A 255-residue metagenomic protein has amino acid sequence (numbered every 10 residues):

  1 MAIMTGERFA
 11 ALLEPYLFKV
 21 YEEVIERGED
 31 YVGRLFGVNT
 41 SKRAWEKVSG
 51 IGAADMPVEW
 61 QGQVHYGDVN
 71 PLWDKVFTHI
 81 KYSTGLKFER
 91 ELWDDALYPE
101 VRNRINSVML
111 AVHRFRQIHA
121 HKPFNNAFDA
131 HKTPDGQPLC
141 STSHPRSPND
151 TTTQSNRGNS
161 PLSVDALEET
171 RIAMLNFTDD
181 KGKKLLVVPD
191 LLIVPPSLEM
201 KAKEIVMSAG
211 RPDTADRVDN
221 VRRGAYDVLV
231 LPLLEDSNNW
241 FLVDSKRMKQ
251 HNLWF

Functional and structural regions predicted by a protein language model:
M1-R27: N-terminal alpha-helical "arm" segments
A2-I3, C140-D180, L186-L191, S197-F255: Sequence/fold signature of self-assembling virion shell proteins
E22-Y82: Assembly/oligomerization interface modules of large self-assembling protein complexes
E46, L72, V76, E91-I105 (+1 more regions): Short, charged/polar micro-motifs that form catalytic or ligand-binding hotspots
H79-D94, D150, L186-P189: Glycine-rich, often proline-containing surface loops adjacent to acidic residues and nearby aromatics that form
Y82, P134-D135, V188, N238: Residues that flank catalytic or metal-binding motifs in active/ligand-binding sites
S83-G85, N106-L110: Contiguous, well-ordered alpha-helical segments that form the cores/surfaces of helical PPI scaffolds
E91, A96-P99, N103, L110-N176: Alpha-helical scaffold segments that mediate packing/assembly in large oligomeric complexes
